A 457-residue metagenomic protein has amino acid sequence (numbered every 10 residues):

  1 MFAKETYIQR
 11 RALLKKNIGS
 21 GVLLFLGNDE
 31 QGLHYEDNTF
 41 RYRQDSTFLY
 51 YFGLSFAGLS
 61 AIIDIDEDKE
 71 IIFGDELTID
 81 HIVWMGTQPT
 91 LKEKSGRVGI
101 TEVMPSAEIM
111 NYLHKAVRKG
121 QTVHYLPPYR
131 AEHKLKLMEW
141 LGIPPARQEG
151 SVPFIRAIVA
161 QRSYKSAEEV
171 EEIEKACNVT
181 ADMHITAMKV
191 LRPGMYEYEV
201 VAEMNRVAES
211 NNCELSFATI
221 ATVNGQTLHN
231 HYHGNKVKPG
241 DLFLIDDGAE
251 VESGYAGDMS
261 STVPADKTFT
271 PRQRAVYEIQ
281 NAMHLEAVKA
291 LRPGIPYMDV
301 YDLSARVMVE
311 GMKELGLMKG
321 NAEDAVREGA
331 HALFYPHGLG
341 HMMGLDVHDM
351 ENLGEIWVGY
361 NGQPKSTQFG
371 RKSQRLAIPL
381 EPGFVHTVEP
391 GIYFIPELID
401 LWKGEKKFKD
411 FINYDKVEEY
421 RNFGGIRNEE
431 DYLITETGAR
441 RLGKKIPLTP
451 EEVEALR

Functional and structural regions predicted by a protein language model:
M1-R457: Active-site neighborhoods and metal-handling regions in enzymes and metal-associated proteins
